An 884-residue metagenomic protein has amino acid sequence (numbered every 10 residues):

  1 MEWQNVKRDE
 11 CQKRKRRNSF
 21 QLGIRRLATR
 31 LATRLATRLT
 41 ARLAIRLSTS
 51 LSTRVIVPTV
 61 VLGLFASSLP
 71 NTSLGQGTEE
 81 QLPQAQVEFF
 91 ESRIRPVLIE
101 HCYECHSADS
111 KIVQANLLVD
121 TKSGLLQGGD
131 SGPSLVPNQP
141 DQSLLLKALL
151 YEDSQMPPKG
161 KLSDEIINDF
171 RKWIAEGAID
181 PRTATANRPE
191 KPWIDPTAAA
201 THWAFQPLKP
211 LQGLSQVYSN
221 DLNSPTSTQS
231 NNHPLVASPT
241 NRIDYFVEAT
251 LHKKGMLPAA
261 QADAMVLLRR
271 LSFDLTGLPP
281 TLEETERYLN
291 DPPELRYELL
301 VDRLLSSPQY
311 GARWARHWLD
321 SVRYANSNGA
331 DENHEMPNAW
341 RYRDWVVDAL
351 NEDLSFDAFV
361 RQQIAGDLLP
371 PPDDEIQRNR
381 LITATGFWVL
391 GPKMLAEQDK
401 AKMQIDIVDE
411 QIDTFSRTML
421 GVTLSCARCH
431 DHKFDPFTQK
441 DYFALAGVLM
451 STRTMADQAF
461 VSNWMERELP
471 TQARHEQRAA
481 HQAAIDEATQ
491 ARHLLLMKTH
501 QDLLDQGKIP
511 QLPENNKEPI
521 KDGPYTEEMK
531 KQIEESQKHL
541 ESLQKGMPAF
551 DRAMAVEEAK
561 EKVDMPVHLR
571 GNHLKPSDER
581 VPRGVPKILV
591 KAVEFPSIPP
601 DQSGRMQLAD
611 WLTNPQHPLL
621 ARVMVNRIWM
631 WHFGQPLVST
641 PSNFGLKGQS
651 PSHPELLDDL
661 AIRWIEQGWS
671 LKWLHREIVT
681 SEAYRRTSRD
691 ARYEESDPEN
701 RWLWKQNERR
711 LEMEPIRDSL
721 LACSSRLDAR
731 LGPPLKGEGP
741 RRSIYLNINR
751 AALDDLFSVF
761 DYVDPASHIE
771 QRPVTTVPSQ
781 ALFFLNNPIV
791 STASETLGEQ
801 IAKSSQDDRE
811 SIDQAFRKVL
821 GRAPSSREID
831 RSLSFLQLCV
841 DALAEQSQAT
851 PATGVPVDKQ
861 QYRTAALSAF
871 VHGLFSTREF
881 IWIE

Functional and structural regions predicted by a protein language model:
L27-L51: Long, intrinsically disordered low-complexity tandem-repeat segments
R54-S68: Bacterial N-terminal signal peptides
A66, P70-G77: Boundary at the C-terminal end of the N-terminal hydrophobic targeting segment
G75-G77, N168, I179, W203 (+4 more regions): Active-site histidine-acidic residue metal-binding/catalytic motifs, centered on HxH/HExxH-like signatures
G75-R171, D180-Y218, P239-D244, E248-A249 (+9 more regions): Solvent-exposed helix-loop boundary motif
S238-R270, D274-Q309, R323-D374, I407 (+9 more regions): Primarily short, surface-exposed interaction patches in extracytoplasmic proteins
F870: Globin-like tetrapyrrole-binding proteins
